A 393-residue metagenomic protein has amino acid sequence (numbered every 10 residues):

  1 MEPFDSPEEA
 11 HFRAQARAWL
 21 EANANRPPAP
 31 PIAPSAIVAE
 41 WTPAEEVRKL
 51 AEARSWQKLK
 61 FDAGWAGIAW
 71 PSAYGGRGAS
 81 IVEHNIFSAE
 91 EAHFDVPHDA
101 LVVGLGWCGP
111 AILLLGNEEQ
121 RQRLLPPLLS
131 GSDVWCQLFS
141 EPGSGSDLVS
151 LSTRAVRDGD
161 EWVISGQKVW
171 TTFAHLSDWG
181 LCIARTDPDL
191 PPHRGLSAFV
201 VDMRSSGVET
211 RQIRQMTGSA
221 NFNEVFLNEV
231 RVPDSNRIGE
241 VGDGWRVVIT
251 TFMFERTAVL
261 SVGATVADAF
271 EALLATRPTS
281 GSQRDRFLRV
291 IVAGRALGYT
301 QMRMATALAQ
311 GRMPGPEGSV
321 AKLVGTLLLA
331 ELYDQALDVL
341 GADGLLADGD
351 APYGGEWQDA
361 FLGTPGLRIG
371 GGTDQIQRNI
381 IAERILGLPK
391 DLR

Functional and structural regions predicted by a protein language model:
M1-V102, R123-P127, Q283-R284, L288 (+3 more regions): Amphipathic, small/basic residue-rich leader segments at the start of a protein or domain
P3-D5, V208-Y299, L367: Glycine-rich beta->alpha junctions and the first turn(s) of the following alpha-helix
P28-S35, W41-A44, G281-R284, R295-A351: C-terminal helix-coil-helix/basic helical segment that borders enzyme active sites and/or dimer interfaces and provides
R54-S132, F173-W179, E255-A258, G294 (+4 more regions): Internal helix-loop-helix
V82, I86-F87, W245-V262, L340-R393: Glycine-rich phosphate/cofactor-binding loops in nucleotide/flavin-utilizing enzymes
G131-F139, I183: A short, Trp-centered hydrophobic/proline-enriched beta-strand micro-motif
T153-V156: A structural signal for short hydrophobic beta-strand segments in well-ordered beta-sheet cores
D160-E161, S165-R211: A short core secondary-structure module
